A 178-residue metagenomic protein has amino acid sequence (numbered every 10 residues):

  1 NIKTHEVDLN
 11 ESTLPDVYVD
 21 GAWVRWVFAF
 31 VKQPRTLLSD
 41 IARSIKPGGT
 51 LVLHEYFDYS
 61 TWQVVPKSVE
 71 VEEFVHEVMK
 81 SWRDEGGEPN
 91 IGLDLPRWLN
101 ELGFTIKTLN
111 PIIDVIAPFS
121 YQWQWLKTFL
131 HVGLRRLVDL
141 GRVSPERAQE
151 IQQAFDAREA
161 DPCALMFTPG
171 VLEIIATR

Functional and structural regions predicted by a protein language model:
N1-E11: Conserved SAM-binding strand-loop segment of SAM-dependent methyltransferases
H5, W23, V52: Conserved Rossmann-like nucleotide-binding pocket used by diverse enzymes that bind dinucleotide cofactors
N10-A22: A short acidic, Gly/Pro-enriched loop at the edge of an enzyme's catalytic core that lines a small-molecule cofactor
D20-R35: A short SAM/SAH-binding and catalytic strip from SAM-dependent methyltransferases
R35-T50: A short glycine-rich, Lys/Arg-flanked "PGG" loop and its adjoining helix->strand segment in the class I
V52-S120: Conserved catalytic/acceptor-binding region of the Class I
P89-L93, N100, T105-R178: Conserved Class I S-adenosyl-L-methionine
